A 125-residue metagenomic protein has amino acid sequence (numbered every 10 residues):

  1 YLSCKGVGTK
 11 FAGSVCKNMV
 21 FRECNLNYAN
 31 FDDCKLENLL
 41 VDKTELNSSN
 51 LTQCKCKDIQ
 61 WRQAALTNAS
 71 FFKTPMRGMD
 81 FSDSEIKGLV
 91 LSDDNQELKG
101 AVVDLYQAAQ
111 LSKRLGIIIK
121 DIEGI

Functional and structural regions predicted by a protein language model:
Y1-I125: Tandem repeat scaffolds
